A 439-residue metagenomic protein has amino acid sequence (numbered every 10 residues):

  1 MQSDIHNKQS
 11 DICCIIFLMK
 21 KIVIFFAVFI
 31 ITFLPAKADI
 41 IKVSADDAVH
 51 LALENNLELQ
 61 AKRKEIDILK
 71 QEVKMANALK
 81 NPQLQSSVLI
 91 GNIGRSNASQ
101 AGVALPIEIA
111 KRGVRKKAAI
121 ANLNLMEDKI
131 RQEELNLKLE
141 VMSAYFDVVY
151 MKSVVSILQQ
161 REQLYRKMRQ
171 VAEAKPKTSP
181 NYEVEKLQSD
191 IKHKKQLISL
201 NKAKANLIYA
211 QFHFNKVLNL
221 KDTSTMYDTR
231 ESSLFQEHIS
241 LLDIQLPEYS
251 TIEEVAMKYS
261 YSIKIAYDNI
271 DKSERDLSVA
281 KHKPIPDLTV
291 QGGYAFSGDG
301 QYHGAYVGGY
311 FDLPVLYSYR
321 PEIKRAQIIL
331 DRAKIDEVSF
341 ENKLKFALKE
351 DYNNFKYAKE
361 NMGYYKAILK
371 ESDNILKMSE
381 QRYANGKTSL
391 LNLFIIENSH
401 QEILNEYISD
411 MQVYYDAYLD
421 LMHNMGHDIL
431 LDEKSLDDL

Functional and structural regions predicted by a protein language model:
S3, M19-I22: Positively charged n-region of N-terminal signal peptides that target proteins for export
C13-C14: Cysteine-centered motifs
I22-T32: Sec-dependent N-terminal signal peptides
K37, D46-V49, D222, E406-L439: Acidic, low-complexity, intrinsically disordered peripheral segments
I40-S44, L79-I120, E231-I244, T289-K324 (+1 more regions): Small/polar, glycine/serine/threonine/aspartate-rich low-complexity segments that form flexible
D46-N55, N181, D190, L220-T289 (+1 more regions): Amphipathic alpha-helical coiled-coil scaffold segments and their short linker/junction regions
H50-Q60, D67-N81, A101-A118, D128-L135 (+6 more regions): A glycine-/polar-enriched beta->alpha junction
N136-V255, D351-N354, A358, M362 (+2 more regions): Periplasmic alpha-helical coiled-coil/stalk elements that build and connect Gram-negative outer-membrane
